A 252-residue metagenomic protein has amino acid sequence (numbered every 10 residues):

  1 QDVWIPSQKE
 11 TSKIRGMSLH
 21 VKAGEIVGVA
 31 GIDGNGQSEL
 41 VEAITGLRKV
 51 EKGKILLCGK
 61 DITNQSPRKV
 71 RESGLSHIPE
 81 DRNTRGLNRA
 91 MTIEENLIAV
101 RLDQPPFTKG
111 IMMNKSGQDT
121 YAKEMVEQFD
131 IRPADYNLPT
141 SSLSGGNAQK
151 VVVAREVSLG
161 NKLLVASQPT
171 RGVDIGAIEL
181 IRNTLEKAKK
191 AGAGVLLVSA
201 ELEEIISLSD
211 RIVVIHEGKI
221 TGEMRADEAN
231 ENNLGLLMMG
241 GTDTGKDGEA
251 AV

Functional and structural regions predicted by a protein language model:
Q1-V252: Glycine-rich phosphate-binding loops of nucleotide-dependent enzymes
